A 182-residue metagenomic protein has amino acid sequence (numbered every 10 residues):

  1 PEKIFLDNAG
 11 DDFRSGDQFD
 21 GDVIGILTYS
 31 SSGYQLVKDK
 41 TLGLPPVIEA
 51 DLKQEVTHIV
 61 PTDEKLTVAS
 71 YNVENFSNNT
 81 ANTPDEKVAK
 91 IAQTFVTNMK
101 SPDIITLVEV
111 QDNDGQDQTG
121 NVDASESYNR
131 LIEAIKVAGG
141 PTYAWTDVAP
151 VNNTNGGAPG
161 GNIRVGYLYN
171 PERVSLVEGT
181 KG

Functional and structural regions predicted by a protein language model:
P1-T67, Y71-S101, V174, G182: Extended non-catalytic accessory segments flanking core domains
K90-G182: Active-site surface patch of divalent metal-dependent phosphodiester/phosphate bond hydrolases
